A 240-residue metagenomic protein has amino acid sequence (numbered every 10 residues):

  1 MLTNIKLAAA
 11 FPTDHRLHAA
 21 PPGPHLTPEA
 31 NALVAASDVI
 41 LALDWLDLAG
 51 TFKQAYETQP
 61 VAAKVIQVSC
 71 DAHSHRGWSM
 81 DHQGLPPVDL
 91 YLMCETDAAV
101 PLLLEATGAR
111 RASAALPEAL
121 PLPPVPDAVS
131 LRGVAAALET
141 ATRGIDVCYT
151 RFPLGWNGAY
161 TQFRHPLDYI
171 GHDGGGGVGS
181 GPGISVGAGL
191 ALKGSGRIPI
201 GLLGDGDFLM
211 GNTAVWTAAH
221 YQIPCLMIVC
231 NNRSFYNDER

Functional and structural regions predicted by a protein language model:
M1-N4, A42-L43, L92-C94, V147-F152 (+2 more regions): General beta-strand structural signal in soluble alpha/beta enzymes
L7-A8, D71, R151-W156, G175 (+1 more regions): Short glycine-enriched loops at secondary-structure junctions
L7-L116, R233: Glycine-rich, acidic loop regions that bind phosphate or pyrophosphate groups
A32-W45, G194-M210, C225-V229: A short, small-residue-rich loop immediately preceding and capping a beta-strand
A36, S185-G196, W216-I223: Alpha-helix C-terminal capping segments
L48-Q54, S180-P182, D207-A214: Short glycine/serine/threonine-rich phosphate/pyrophosphate-binding segments that cradle anionic phosphate groups
A115-G194: Active-site diphosphate/adenylate-binding microenvironment
H220-R240: Thiamine diphosphate
